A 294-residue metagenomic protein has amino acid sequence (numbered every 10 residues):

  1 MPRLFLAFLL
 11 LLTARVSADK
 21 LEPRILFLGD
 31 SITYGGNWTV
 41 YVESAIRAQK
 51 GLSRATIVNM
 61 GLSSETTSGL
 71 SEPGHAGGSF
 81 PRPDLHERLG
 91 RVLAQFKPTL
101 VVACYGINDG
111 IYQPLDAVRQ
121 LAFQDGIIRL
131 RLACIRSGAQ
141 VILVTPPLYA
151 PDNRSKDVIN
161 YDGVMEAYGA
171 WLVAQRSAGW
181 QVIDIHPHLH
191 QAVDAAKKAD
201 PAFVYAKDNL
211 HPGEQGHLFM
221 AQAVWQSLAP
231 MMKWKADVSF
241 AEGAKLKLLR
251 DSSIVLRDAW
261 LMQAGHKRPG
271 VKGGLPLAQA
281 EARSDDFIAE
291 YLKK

Functional and structural regions predicted by a protein language model:
L4-T13: Sec-dependent N-terminal signal peptides
S17-S71, G78-S79, L89-K97, V101 (+1 more regions): Serine-esterase "nucleophile elbow" of acetyl-processing enzymes
S31-Y34, L62-S68, L100, G106-Y112 (+3 more regions): Solvent-exposed loop/turn segments at secondary-structure junctions within structured extracellular/periplasmic domains
T39, E43, H86, G90 (+5 more regions): Extracytoplasmic/secreted envelope proteins and their assembly/folding machinery, especially bacterial periplasmic
G51, A178, K198-K294: Conserved catalytic region of serine esterases and O-acyltransferases that act on ester linkages in lipids
G78-S79, I111-A122, S155-G163, H211: The substrate-binding groove and active-site-proximal loops of carbohydrate-active enzymes, especially glycoside
I135-Q140, W180: A short helix->loop->beta-strand "cap" motif at the edges of active sites that frequently abuts
P151-H186: Substrate-gating cap/lid alpha-helix
